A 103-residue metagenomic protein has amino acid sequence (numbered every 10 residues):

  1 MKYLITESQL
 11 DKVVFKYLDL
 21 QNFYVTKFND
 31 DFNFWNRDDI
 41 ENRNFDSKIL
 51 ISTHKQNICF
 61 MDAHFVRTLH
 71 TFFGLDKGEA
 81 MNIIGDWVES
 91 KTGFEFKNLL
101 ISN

Functional and structural regions predicted by a protein language model:
M1-L18: Short acidic, low-complexity intrinsically disordered linear motifs used for protein-protein interactions
L4, E95-N103: Short acidic DE-rich linear segments
L18, F73-K77, T92: A broad structural signal for alpha-helix termini and local helix breaks/kinks
L18-N29: Short, charged/polar N-terminal "headpieces" of proteins
K27-D86: Acidic, low-complexity, intrinsically disordered interaction modules
